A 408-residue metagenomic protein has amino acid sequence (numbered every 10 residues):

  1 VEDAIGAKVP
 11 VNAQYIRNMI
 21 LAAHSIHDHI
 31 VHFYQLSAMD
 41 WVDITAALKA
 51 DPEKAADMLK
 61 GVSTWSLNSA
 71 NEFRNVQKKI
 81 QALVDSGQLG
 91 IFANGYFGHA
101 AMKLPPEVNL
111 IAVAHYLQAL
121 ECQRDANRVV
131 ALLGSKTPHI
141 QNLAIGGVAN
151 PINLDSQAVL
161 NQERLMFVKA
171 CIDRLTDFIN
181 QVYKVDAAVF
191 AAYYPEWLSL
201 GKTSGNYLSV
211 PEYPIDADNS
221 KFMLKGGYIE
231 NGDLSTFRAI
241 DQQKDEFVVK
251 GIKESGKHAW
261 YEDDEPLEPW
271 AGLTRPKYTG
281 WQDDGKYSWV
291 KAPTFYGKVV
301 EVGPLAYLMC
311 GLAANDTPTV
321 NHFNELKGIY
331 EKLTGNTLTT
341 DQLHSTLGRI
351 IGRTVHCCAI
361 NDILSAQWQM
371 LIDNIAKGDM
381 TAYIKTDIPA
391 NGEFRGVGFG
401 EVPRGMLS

Functional and structural regions predicted by a protein language model:
V1-G405: Active-site bordering "gate/hinge" segments that shape substrate access to catalytic or cofactor-binding pockets
